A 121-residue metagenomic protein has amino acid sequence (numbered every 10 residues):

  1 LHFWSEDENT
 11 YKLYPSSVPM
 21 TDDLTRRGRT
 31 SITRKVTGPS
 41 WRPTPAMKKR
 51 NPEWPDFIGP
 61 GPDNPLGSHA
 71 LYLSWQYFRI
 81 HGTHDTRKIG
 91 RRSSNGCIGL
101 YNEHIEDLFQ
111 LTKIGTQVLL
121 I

Functional and structural regions predicted by a protein language model:
H2-R42, P60, H69: Cell wall/extracellular polymer interaction/catalysis modules
R27-G28, P43-I121: Exported/periplasmic cell-wall-interacting domains
